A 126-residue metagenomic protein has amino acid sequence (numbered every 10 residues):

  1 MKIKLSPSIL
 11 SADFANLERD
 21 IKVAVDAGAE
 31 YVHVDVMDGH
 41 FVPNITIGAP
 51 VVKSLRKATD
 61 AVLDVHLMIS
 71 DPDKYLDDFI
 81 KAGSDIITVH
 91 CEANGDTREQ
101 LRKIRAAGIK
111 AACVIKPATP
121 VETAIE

Functional and structural regions predicted by a protein language model:
M1-T88, E92-D96, K103-A106, A111 (+1 more regions): Conserved N-terminal beta1-alpha1 strand-loop-helix module at the mouth
I115-P117: Short gly/ser/thr-rich secondary-structure transition/capping motifs
P120: Short acidic loop-to-helix transition motifs that present clustered carboxylates
